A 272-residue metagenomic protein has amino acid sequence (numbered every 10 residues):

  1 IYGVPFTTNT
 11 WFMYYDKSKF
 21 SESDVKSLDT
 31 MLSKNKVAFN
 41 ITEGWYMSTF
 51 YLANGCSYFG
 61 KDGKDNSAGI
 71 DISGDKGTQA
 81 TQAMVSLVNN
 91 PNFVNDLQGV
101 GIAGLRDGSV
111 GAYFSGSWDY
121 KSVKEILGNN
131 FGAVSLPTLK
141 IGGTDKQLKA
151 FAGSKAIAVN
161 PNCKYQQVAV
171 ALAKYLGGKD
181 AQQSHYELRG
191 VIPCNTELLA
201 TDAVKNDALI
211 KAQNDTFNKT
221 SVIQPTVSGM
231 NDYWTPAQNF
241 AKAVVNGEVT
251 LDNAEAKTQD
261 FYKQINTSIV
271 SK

Functional and structural regions predicted by a protein language model:
I1-W11, L28-G69, V110: Extracytoplasmic/periplasmic solute-binding protein
I1-Y15, K36-N40, T144-K149, T220-V227: A structural signal for short loop-to-beta-strand junctions that line the ligand-binding cleft of periplasmic/secreted
S18-K26, S57-Y58, N162-A169, A243: Short helix-loop capping/hinge motifs at secondary-structure junctions, enriched in acidic/polar residues
K26, V94-D107, W118: Short helix-initiation/N-cap motifs at beta->coil->alpha
N66-L97: Glycine-centered hinge/linker elements that transmit conformational signals in sensory and ligand-binding systems
G111-G116, G132-V134: Paired acidic/hydrophobic, glycine-rich loop segments that form the ligand-binding mouth/hinge of periplasmic-binding
E125-L188: Extracytoplasmic/periplasmic substrate-recognition and gating elements
Y186-T235, N239, A243, T267: Long, aromatic- and glycine/proline-rich binding clefts that accommodate carbohydrate-like moieties
